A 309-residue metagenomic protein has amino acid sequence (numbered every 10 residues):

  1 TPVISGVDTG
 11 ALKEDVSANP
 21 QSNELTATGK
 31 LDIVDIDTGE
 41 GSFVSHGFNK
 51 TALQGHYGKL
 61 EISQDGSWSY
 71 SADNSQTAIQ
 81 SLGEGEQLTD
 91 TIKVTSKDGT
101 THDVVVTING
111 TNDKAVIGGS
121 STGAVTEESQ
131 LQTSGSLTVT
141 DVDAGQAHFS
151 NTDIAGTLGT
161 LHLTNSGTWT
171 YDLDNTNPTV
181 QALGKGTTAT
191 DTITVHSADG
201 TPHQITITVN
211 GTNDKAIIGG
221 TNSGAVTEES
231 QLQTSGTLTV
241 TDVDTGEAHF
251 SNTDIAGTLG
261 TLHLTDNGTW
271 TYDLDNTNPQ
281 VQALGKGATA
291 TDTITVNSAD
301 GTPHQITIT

Functional and structural regions predicted by a protein language model:
T1-I4, D8, G66, N112-I117 (+3 more regions): Proline-centered linker/hinge motifs at extracellular inter-domain junctions
V3-Q54, V116-T157, I217-T258: Extracellular ectodomain surface segments
D35-D37, D90, D98, D113 (+6 more regions): Acidic active-site catalytic centers that drive phospho-/nucleotidyl reactions and related ester hydrolyses
A52-N109, E128, I154-N210, E229 (+1 more regions): Acidic, turn/loop-rich segments in luminal/extracellular domains of secretory-pathway and cell-surface proteins
